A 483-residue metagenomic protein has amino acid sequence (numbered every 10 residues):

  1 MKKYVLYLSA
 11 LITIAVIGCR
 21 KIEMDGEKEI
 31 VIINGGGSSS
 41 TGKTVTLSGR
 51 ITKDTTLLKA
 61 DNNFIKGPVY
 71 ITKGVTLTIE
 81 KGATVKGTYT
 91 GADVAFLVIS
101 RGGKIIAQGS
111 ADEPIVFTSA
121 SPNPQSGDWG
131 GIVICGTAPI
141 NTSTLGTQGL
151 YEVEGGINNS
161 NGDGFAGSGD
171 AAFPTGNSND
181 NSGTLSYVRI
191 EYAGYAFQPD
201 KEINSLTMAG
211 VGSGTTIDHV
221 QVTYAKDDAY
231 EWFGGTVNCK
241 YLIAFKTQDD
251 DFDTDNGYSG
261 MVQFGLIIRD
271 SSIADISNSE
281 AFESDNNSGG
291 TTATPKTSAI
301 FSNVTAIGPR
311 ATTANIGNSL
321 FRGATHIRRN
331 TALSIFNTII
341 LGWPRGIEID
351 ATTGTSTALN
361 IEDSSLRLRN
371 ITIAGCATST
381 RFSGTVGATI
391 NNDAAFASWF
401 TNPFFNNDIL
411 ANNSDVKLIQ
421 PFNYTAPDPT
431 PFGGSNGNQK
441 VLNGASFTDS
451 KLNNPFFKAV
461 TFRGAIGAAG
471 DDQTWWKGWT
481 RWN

Functional and structural regions predicted by a protein language model:
M1-Y4, R20-K21: Positively charged n-region of N-terminal signal peptides that target proteins for export
V5-T13: Sec-dependent N-terminal signal peptides
A15-G18: C-terminal motif of bacterial Sec signal peptides marking the signal peptidase cleavage site
E23-L77, T88-G102, G109, T118-D227 (+2 more regions): Extracellular beta-rich repeat passengers
E113-P114: Glycine-rich loop(s) and the adjacent beta-strand/alpha-helix scaffold that form part
